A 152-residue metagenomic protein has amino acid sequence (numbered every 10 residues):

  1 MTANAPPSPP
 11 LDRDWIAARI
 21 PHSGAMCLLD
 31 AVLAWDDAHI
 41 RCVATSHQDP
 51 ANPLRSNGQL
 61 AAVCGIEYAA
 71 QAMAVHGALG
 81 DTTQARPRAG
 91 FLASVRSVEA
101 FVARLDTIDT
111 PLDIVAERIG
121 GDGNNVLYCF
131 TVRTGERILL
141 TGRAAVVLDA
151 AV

Functional and structural regions predicted by a protein language model:
T2-P7, V75, L105-T110, E117-V152: HotDog/MaoC-like acyl-thioester-processing domains
P10-I16, P111-I114: Short Pro/Gly-enriched beta-strand edge/turn motifs at strand-loop
R13-S23, R86: Short aromatic-glycine motifs in intrinsically disordered, low-complexity regions
G24-A61: Catalytic strand-loop segment that frames the active site of acyl-thioester-processing enzymes
M26-L28, L112, V126: Hydrophobic core residues within well-ordered beta-strands of beta-rich domains
A31-A34, S97, V102, R118-G120 (+1 more regions): A residue-level detector for short acidic-glycine micro-motifs
S56-H76, G90, S94: Compact, glycine-rich, soluble single-domain proteins
V75-D113: Hydrophobic beta-strand-centered segment that forms part of the acyl-chain substrate-binding groove
